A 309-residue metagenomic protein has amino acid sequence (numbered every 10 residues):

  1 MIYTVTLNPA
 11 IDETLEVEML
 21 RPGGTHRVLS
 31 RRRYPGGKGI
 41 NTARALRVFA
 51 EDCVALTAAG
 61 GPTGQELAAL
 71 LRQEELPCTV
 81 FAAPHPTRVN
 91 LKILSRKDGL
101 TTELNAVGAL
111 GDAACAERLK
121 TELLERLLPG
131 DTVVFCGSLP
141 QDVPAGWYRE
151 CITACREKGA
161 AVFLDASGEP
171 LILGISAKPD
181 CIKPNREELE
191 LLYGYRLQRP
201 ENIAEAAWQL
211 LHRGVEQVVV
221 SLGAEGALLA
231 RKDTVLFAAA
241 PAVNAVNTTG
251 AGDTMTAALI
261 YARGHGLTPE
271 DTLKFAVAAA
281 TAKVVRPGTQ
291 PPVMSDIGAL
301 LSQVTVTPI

Functional and structural regions predicted by a protein language model:
M1-L56, G64-E66, I309: Glycine-rich phosphate/adenosyl-contacting loop at the front of the ribokinase-like
I2, E51-V54, C78, V162 (+2 more regions): Hydrophobic anchor at the start of a short beta-strand that flanks the dinucleotide cofactor-binding loop
G24, V48-D131, A299-I309: Conserved N-terminal subdomain of the carbohydrate kinase-like
R44, L91-I93, G226-A230: Short beta-strand scaffold segments in enzyme catalytic cores
G130-D142: Short acidic, glycine-rich surface-loop motifs adjacent to enzyme active sites
A145-D233: Conserved phosphate/ATP/ADP-binding segment of small-molecule kinases
I172, P200-I309: Conserved phosphate-binding/catalytic region of the ribokinase-like
